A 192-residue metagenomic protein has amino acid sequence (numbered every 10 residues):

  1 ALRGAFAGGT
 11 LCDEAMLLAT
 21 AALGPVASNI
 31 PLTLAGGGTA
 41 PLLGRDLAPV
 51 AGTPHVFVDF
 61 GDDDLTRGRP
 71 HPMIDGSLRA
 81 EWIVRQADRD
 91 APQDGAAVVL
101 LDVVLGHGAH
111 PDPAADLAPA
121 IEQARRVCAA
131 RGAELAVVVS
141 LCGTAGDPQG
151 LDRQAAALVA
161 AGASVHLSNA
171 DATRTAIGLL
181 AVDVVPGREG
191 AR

Functional and structural regions predicted by a protein language model:
A1-L101, G106, P113, A136-T144 (+2 more regions): ATP-dependent carboxylate/acyl-activation modules
P111-D112, A130: Alpha-helix capping and helix-coil boundary motifs
P113-A120: Charged helix-capping and loop-helix junction motifs
I121, R125-C128, G162: Short leucine-rich amphipathic alpha-helical surface patches
R126-A136: A short helix->loop->beta-strand "cap" motif at the edges of active sites that frequently abuts
S164-A172: Short acidic-hydrophobic, aromatic-tinged amphipathic segments that line or gate anion-handling sites
